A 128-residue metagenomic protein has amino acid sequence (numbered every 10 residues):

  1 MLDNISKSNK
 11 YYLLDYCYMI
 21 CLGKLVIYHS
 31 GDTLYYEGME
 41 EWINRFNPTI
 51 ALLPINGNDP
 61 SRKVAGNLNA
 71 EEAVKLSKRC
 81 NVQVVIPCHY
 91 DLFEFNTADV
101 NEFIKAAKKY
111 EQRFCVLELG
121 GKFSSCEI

Functional and structural regions predicted by a protein language model:
M1-F46, E118-I128: Core dinuclear metal-dependent hydrolase active-site scaffold
L34-G120: Cap/insert and terminal regions of metallo-dependent hydrolase folds
